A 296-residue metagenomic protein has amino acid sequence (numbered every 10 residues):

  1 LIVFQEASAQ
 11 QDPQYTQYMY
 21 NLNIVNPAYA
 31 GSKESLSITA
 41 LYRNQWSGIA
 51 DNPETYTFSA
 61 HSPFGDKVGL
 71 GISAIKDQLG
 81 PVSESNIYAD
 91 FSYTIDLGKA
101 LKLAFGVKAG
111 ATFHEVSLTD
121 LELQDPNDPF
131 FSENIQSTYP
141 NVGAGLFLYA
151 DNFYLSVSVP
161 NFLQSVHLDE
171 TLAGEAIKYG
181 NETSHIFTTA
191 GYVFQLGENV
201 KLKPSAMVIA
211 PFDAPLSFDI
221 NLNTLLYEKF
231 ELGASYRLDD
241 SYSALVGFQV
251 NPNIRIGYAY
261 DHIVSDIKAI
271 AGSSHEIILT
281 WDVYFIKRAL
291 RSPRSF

Functional and structural regions predicted by a protein language model:
I2-S8: C-terminal segment of classical bacterial N-terminal signal peptides
Q10-F296: Subset of outer-membrane beta-barrel
